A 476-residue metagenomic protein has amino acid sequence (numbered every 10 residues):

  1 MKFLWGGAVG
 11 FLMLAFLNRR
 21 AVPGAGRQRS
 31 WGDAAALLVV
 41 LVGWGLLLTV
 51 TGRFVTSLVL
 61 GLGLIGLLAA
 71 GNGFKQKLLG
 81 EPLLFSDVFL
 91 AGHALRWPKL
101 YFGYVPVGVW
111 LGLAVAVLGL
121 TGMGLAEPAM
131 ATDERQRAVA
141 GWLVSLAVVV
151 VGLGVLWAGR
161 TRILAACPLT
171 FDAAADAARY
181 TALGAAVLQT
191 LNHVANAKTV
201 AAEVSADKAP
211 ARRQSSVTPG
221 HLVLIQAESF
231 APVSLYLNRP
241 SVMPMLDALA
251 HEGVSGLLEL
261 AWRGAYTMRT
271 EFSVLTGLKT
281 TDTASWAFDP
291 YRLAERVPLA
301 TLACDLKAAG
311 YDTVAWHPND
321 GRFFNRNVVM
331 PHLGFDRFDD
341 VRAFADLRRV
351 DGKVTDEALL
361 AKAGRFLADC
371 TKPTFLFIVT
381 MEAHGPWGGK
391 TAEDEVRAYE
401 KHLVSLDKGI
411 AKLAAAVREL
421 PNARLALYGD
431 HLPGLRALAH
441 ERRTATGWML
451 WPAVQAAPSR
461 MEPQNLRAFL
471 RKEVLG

Functional and structural regions predicted by a protein language model:
M1-A174: Transmembrane and membrane-interface helices of multi-pass, inner-membrane envelope-modifying transferases
A8, L17, A34, P219 (+2 more regions): Helix-boundary/low-complexity linker signature
V42, V217-P219, E419-P421: Short hydrophobic "helix-edge" motifs at membrane interfaces and signal-peptide entry regions
W44-G45, K208-A211, L299-A300, K362-A363: Short alpha-helical segments and helix-capping/turn motifs at coil-helix boundaries
L64, V88-A91, Y180, G184-V187 (+3 more regions): Alpha-helix initiation and N-capping motif
G152-Q226, L237-N238: Membrane-interface segments at or immediately adjacent to transmembrane helices that form the boundary between
H221-S229, L427, H431: Catalytic glutamate of the conserved HExxH
L237, S241-E252, G256-G476: Solvent-exposed soluble domains appended to multi-pass membrane proteins
